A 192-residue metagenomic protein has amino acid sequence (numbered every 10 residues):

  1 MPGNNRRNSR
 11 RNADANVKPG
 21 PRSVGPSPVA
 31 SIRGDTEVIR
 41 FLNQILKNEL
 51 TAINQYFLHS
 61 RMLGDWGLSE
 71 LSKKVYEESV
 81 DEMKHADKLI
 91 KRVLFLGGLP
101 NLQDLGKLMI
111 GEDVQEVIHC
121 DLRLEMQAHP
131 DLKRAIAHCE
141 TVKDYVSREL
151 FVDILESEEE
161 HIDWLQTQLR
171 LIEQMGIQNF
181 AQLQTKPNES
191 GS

Functional and structural regions predicted by a protein language model:
M1-S192: Iron-associated oxidoreductase/ferritin-like identity signal
